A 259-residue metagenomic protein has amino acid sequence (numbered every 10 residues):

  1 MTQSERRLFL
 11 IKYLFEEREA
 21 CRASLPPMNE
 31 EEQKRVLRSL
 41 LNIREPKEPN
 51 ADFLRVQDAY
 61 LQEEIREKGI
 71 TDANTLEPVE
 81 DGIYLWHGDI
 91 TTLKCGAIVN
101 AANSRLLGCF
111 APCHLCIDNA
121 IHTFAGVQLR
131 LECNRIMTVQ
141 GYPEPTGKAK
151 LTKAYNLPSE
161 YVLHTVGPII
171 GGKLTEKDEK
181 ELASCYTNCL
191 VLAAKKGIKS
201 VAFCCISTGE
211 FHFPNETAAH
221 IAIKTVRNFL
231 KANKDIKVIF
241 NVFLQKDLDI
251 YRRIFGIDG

Functional and structural regions predicted by a protein language model:
M1-G259: Macrodomain-like recognition of ADP-ribose-binding/processing modules
